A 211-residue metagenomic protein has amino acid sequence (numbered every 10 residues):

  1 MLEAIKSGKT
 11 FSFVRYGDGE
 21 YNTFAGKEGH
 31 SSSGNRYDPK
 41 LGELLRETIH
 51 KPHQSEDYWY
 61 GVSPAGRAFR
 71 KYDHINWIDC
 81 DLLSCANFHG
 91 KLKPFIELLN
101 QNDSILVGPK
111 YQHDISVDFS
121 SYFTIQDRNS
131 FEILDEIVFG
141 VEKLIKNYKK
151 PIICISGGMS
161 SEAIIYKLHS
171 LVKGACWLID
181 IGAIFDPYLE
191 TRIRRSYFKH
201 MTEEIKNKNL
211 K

Functional and structural regions predicted by a protein language model:
M1-S116: Electropositive, gly/pro-rich neighborhoods at or near active sites that engage anionic ligands
A25, I115-V117, S161-H169, L189-T191: A short acidic (Asp/Glu
L83-K93, F131-K143: Active-site glycine-rich loop that binds ribose-phosphate moieties when present
L98-V141: Redox- and metal-dependent alpha/beta enzyme cores, enriched for Fe-S-associated oxidoreductases and cofactor-handling
E142, I165-I179: Short, surface-exposed basic-aromatic patches at helix termini and helix-loop junctions that form
L144-K150: Glycine-rich phosphate-binding loop signature in dinucleotide/nucleotide-binding domains
K150-S160, I164, D180-G182: Glycine-rich anion-binding loop/nest that anchors nucleotide
G174-K208: Short, flexible loop segments at boundaries between secondary-structure elements
